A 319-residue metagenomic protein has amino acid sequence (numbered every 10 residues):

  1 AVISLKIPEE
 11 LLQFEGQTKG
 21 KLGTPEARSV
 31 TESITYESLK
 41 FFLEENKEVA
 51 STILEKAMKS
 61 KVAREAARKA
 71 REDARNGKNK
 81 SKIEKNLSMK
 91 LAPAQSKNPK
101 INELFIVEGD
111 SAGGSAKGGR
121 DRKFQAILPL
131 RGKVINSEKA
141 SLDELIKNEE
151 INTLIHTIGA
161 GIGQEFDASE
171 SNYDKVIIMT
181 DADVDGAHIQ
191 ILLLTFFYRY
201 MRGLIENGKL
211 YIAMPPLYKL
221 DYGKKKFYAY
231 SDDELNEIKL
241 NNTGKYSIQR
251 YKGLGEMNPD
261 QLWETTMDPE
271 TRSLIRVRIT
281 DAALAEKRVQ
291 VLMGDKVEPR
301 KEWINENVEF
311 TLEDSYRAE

Functional and structural regions predicted by a protein language model:
A1-K133, F166-A168, K175, L274-E319: GHKL-family ATPase ATP-binding module
L22-I34, E48, T52, K82 (+18 more regions): Charged, alpha-helix-enriched surfaces in structured cytosolic catalytic cores of large nucleotide-utilizing machines
K56, A70, S111-G113, G118-F227: Conserved structured catalytic cores and adjacent interaction surfaces of nucleotide-binding/hydrolyzing enzymes
K78, S96-K97, G163, S169 (+3 more regions): Generic hydrophobic alpha-helical membrane-segment signal
S88, V184, L192, Y198 (+2 more regions): Charged C-terminal transducer/switch regions of large nucleotide-driven machines
